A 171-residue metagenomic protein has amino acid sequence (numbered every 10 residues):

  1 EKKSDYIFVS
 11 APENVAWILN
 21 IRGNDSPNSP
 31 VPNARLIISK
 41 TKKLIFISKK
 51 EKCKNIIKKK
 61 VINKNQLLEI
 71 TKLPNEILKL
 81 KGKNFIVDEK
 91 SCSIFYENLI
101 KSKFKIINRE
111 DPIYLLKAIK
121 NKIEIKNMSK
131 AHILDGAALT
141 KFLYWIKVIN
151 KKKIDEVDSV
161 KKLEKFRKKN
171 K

Functional and structural regions predicted by a protein language model:
E1-K171: Active-site neighborhoods and metal-handling regions in enzymes and metal-associated proteins
